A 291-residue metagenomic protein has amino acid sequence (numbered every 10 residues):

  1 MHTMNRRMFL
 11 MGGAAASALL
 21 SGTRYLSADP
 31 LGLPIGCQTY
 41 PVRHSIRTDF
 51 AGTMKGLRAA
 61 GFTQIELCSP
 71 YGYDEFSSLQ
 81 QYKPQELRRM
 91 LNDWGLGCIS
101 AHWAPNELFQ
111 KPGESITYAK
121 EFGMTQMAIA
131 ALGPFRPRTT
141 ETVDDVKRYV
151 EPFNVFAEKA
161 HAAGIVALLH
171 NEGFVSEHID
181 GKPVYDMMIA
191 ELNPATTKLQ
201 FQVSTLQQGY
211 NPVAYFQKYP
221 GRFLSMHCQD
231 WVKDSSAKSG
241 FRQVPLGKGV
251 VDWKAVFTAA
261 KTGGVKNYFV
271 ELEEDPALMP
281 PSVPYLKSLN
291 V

Functional and structural regions predicted by a protein language model:
M1-S17, S21: N-terminal secretory signal peptides and thylakoid transit peptides that target proteins across membranes
L19-G22, Y71, M90, W94-G97 (+1 more regions): Active-site acidic/histidine proton-transfer and metal-coordination neighborhood in alpha/beta enzyme cores
T23-D49, G56: C-terminal segment of N-terminal export signals and the immediately downstream linker at the start of the mature
L33-Q38, I65-L67, C98-A101, M127-I129 (+4 more regions): Hydrophobic faces of well-ordered beta-strands that scaffold small-molecule active sites in alpha/beta enzyme cores
C37, L57, I65, L91 (+5 more regions): Conserved, mostly hydrophobic/aromatic
T53-P70, F122-G123: Catalytic domains of carbohydrate-active enzymes, especially glycoside hydrolases
Q64, H161-V250: Acidic/histidine-rich catalytic cores of soluble enzymes
E66-E86: Glycine-rich, proline-tolerant flexible connector loops at the mouths of alpha/beta enzymes
